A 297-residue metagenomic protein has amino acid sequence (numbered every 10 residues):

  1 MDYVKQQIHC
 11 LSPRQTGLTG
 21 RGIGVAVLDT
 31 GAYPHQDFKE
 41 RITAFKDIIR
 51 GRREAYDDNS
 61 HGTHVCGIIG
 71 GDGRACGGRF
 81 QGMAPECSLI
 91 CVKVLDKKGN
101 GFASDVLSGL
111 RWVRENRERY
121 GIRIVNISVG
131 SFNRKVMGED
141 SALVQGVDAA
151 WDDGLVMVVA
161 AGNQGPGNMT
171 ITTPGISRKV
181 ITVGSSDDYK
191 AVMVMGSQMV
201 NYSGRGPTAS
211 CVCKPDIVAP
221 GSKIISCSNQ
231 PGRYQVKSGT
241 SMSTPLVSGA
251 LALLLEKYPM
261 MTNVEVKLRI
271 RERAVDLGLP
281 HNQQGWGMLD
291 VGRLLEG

Functional and structural regions predicted by a protein language model:
M1-G24, D37, V136, M193-Q198: Protease zymogen maturation seam
R14-A26, G31-A44, R52-S104, Y120-R123 (+4 more regions): Subtilisin-like serine protease catalytic core
T19, D148-D152, V218: Anion (oxyanion) recognition and catalysis
L28-G31, I68-D72, V92-D96, I127-S131 (+6 more regions): Active-site-proximal beta-strand/loop segments in catalytic clefts of secreted hydrolases
D29, G175-E256, M260, R293-L294: Extracellular S/T/G-rich loop segment that most often corresponds to the catalytic His/Ser-adjacent loop
P34-Q36, A75, N163-M169, Y189-K190: Active-site environment of divalent metal-dependent phosphoester hydrolases
C66-I68, I90-D96, T170, G221-Q284: Hydrolase catalytic cores
V94-K179, A209-V212, S228-S243, N282-W286: Substrate-binding/access-modulating region of protease and related hydrolase catalytic domains
